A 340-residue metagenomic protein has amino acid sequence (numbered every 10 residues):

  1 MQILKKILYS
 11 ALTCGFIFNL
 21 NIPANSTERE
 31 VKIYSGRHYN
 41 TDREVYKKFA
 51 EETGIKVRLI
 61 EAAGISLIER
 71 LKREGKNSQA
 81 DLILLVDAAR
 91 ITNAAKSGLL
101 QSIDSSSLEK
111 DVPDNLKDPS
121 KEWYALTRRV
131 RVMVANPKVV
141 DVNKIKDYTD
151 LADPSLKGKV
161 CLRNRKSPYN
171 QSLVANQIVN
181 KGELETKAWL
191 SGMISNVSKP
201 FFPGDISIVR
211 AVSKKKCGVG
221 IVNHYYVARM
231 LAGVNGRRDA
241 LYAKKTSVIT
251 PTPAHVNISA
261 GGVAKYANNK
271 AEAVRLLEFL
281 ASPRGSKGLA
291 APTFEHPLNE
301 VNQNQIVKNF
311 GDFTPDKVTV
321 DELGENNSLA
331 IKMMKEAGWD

Functional and structural regions predicted by a protein language model:
Y9-N19: Bacterial N-terminal signal peptides
K32, G36-K56: Short, polar/charged alpha-helical segment
G36, N40, A62, S66 (+2 more regions): Extracytoplasmic ligand-binding site segments that recognize negatively charged/polar headgroups
V45, W189, S259, Y266-L280 (+1 more regions): Short amphipathic alpha-helical coupling segments at ligand-binding clamshell hinges and other catalytic/signaling
K110, R129, L190-I194, K199-F202 (+1 more regions): Periplasmic-binding protein-like
V132-V139, A175, V256-N269, G288-L289: A bilobed periplasmic-binding-protein/Venus flytrap-type ligand-binding module shared by bacterial periplasmic
G158-K166, F279-Q303: Periplasmic-binding protein-like
E295-D340: An extracytoplasmic/periplasmic, membrane-proximal ligand-sensing/linker region
